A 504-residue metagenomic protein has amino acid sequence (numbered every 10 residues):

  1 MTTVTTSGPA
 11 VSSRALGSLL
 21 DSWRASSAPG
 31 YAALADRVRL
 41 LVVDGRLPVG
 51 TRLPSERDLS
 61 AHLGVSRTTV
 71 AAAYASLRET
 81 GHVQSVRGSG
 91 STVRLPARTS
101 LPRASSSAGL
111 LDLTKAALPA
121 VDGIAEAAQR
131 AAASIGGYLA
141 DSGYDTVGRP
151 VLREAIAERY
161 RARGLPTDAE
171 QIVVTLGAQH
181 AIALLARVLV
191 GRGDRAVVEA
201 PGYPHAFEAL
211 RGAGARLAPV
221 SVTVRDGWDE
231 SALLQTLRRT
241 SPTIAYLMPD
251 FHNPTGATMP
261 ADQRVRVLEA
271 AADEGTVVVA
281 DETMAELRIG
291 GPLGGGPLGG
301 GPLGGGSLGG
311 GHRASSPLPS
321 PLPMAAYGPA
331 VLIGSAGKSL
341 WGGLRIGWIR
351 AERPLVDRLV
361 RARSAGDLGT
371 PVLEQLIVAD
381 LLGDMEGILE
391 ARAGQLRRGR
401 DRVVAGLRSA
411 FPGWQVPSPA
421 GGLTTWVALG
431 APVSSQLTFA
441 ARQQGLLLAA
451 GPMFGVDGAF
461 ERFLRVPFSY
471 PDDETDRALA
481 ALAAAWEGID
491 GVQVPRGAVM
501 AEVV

Functional and structural regions predicted by a protein language model:
M1-A133, D141, E154, V360 (+10 more regions): N-terminal basic, amphipathic alpha-helical segments
G88, L322-R358, T370-L373: Active-site PLP attachment segment
L139-G275, E286-P297, G311-Y327, L396 (+1 more regions): Conserved core of the PLP fold type I
A140, V360-G366, L382-V404: Structural signature of PLP-dependent enzymes
G295, G309-G337, D357-R361, L464-R465: Conserved active-site segment immediately N-terminal to the catalytic lysine that forms the internal aldimine
R350, W426-G430, P467-S469: Short hydrophobic/aromatic beta-strand micro-patches that form the beta-sheet surface supporting nucleotide- or nucleic
P354-R358, L376-A391, R408-F411: Amphipathic alpha-helix from the class-I
L396-V404, W414-A428: Conserved glycine-rich beta-strand-loop-beta hairpin in the small C-terminal domain of fold type I
